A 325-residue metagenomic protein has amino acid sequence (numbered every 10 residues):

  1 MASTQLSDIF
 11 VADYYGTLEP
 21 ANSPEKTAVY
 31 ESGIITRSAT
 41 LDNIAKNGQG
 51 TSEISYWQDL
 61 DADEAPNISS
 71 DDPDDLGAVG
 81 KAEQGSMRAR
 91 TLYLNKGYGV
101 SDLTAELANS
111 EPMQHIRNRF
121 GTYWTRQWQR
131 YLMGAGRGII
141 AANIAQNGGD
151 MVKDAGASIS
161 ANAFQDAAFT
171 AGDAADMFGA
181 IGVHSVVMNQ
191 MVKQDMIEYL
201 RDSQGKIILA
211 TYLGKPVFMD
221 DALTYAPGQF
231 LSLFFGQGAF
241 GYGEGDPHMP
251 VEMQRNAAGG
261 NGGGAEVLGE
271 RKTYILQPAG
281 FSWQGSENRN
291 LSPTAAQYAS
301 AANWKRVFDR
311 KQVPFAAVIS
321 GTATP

Functional and structural regions predicted by a protein language model:
M1-A89, P293, A302-P325: N-terminal "assembly arms/tails" that initiate or stabilize quaternary assembly in self-assembling proteins
A2-D8, A239, G243-P325: Extended, compositionally biased alpha-helical segments that mediate assembly or anchoring
I54, E83-A145, D176-G182, V186 (+1 more regions): Long, contiguous amphipathic alpha-helices that act as assembly "spine/axial" helices in icosahedral shell and virion
A62-A65, A108, Q190-K193, Y199-L200 (+2 more regions): Short helix/loop capping segments that flank catalytic or ligand/cofactor-binding pockets
G77-E83, K206-P216, D220, R289-V307: Short, cationic low-complexity segments
D102-D173, P293, Q297-P314, S320-T324: Alpha-helical scaffold segments that mediate packing/assembly in large oligomeric complexes
A141-P216: Extended, solvent-exposed, turn-rich assembly/linker loops in the middle of proteins
S185-M188, M196, S203-V267, R271-K272: Extended serine/threonine-enriched, polar tracts that run as long, contiguous segments within proteins
